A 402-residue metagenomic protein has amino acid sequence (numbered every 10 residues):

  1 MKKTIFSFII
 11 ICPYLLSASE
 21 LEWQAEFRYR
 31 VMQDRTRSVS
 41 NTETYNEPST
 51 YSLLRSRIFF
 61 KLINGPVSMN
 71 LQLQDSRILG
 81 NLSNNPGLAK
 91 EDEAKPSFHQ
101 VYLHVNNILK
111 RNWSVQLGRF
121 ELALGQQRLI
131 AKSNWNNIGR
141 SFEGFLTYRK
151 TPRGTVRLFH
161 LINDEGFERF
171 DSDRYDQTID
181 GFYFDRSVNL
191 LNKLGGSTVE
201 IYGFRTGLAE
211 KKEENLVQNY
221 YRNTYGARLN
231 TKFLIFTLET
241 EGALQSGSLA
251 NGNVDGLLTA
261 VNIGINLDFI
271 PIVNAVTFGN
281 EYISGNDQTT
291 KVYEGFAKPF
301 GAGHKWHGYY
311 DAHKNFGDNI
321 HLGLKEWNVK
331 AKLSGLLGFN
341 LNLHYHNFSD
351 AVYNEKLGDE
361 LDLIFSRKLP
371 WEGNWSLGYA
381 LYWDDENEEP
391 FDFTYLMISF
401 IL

Functional and structural regions predicted by a protein language model:
T4-P13: Sec-dependent N-terminal signal peptides
A18-S40, V67-L71, V199-E200: Transmembrane beta-strand segments of Gram-negative outer membrane beta-barrel proteins
E20-E22, L62, L109-V115, S133-T290 (+6 more regions): Signature for the C-terminal beta-barrel architecture of outer-membrane proteins
R35-V39, G80-S83, L122-L129, F159-G166 (+5 more regions): Flexible, solvent-exposed coil segments and beta strand-coil junctions, predominantly the extracellular/periplasmic
R37-L54, I63-R111, L124-K132, S248-V254 (+2 more regions): Surface-exposed loop and membrane-interface regions of Gram-negative outer-membrane beta-barrel proteins
T289-H321: Flexible glycine-rich, low-complexity coil/linker segments exposed to the extracellular/periplasmic environment
I320-K332: A glycine-rich beta-turn/hairpin centered on an aromatic-Pro dipeptide
L369-L402: Predominantly the C-terminal beta-signal and adjacent terminal strand-loop region of outer-membrane beta-barrel
